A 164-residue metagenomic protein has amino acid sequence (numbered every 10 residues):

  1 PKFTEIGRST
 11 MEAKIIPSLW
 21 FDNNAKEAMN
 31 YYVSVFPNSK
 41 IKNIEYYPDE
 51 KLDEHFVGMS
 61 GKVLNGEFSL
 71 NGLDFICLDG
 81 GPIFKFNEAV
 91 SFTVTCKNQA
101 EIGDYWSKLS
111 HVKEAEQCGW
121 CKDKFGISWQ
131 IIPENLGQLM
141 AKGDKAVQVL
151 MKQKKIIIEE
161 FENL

Functional and structural regions predicted by a protein language model:
P1-T10: Short, Lys/Arg-enriched N-terminal segments with co-localized hydrophobic residues within the first ~10-30 amino acids
I16, V63, E116-C118: Short loop/turn microsegments at loop-to-beta-strand junctions
L19-G72: Core segments of cupin and vicinal oxygen chelate
F21, A25, V35, L70-D74 (+2 more regions): Vicinal oxygen chelate
L136-M151: A short, polar/charged loop-to-alpha-helix boundary motif
K152-L164: Terminal, contiguous helix-loop blocks that mediate binding/assembly
